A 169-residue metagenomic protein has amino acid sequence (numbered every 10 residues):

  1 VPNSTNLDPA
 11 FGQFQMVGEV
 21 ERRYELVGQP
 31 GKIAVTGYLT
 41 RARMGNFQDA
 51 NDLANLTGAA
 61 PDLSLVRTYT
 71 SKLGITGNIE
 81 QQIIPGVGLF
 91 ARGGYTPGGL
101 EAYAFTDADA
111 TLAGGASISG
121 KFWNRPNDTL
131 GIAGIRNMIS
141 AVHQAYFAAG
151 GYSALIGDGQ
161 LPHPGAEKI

Functional and structural regions predicted by a protein language model:
V1, E80-T96: Surface-exposed extracellular loop regions of Gram-negative outer-membrane beta-barrel proteins
V1, T68-Q82, I169: Outer-membrane beta-barrel transmembrane strands
V1-E21: Aromatic- and glycine-enriched pocket-lining scaffold segments that form the walls of small-molecule binding clefts
V1-N6, P30-T36, F47-N51, S64: Active-site-facing alpha/beta catalytic cores
Q13-G18, Q29-K32, G37-A42, K72-L73: Beta-propeller domains
E21, A42-V66, F90-R92, P97 (+3 more regions): Outer membrane beta-barrel transmembrane domains
Y24-A34, Q82-V87, G120-L130: Short loop/turn motifs that connect adjacent beta-strands in outer-membrane beta-barrel proteins
S71, I83, A104-A108: Secondary-structure capping and boundary motifs in well-ordered enzyme cores
